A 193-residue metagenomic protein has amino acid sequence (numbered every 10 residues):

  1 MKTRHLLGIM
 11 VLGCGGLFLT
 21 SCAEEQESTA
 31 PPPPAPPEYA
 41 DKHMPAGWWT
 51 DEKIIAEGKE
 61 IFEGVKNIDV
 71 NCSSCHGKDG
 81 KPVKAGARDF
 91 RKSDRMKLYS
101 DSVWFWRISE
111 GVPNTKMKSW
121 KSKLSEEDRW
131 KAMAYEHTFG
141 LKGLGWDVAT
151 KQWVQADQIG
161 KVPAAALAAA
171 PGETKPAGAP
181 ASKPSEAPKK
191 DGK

Functional and structural regions predicted by a protein language model:
M1-I9: Bacterial N-terminal signal peptides that target proteins for export
F18-S21: C-terminal motif of bacterial Sec signal peptides marking the signal peptidase cleavage site
A23-E25: Bacterial signal peptide processing site
E27-V65, V162-A170, T174-K193: Electrostatic cytochrome c docking/interface patches
W49-D51, S73-S109: Gly/Gly-Pro-rich "capping" loops immediately C-terminal to redox-active cysteine motifs in periplasmic/lumenal
G58, N67-K78, A132-E136: The canonical Cys-X-X-Cys-His
E63-K66, S109-P113, A134-L141: Sec-exported extracytoplasmic/periplasmic mature domains
K121-V154: C-terminal capping alpha-helices of c-type cytochrome domains
